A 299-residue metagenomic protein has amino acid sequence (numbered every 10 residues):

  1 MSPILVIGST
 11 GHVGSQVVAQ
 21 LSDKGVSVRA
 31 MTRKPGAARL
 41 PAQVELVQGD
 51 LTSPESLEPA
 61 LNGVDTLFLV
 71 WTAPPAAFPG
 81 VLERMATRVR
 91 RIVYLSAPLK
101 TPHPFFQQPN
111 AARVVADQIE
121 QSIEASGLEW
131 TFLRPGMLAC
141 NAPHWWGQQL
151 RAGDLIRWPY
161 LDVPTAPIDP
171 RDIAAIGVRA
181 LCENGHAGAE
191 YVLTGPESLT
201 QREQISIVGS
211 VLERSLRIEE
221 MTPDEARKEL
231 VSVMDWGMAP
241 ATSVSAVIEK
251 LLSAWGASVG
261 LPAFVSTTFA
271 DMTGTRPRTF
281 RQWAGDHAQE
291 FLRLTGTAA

Functional and structural regions predicted by a protein language model:
S2-A42, T52-D65, A73-A76, G80-R91 (+4 more regions): Oxidoreductase cofactor-interface core, primarily capturing Rossmann-like NAD(P)-dependent enzymes
G49: Cofactor-binding loops of NAD(P)H-dependent oxidoreductases, dominated by short-chain dehydrogenase/reductases
D224-A299: A hydrophobic C-terminal alpha-helical subdomain
